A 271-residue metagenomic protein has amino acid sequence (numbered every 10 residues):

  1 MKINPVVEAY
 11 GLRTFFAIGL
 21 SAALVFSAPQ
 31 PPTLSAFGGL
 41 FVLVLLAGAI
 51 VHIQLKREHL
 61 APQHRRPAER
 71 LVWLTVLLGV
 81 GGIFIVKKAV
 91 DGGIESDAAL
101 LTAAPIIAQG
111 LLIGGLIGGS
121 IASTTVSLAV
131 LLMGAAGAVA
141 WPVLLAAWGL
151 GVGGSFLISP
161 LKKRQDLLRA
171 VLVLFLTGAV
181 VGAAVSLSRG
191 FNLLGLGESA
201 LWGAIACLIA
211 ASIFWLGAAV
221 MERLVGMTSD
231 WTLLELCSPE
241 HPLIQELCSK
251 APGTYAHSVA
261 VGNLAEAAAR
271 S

Functional and structural regions predicted by a protein language model:
M1-L74, I113, A251-S271: Membrane-embedded alpha-helical signal segments
N4, A23-F26, L45-G93, G110-L196 (+1 more regions): Short helix-perturbing small/polar motifs within transmembrane alpha-helices
Y10-T14, A103, I107, L144: Hydrophobic alpha-helical transmembrane segments of integral membrane proteins, especially multi-pass transporters
L34-L45, D97-A103, V143, L172 (+1 more regions): Alpha-helical transmembrane segments of polytopic membrane proteins
S96-A104, G119, A140, L144 (+5 more regions): Alpha-helix capping and helix-loop boundary segments enriched in small/acidic/polar residues
A104, G115-S120, R270-S271: Juxtamembrane helix-boundary/capping and inter-helix hinge elements in multi-pass membrane proteins
I106-I107, G151, G262-N263: A generic alpha-helix surface/boundary motif
T125-A129, L167-V185, L194-S271: Acidic/His-rich, divalent-metal-binding segments that scaffold phosphate/diphosphate chemistry
